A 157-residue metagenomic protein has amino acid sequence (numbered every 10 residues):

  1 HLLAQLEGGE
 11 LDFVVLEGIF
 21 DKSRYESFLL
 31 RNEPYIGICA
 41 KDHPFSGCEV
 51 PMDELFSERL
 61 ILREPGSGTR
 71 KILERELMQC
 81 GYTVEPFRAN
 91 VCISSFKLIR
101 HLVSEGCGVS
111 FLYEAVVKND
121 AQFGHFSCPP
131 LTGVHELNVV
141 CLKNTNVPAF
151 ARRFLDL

Functional and structural regions predicted by a protein language model:
H1-A4, N90-I99: Short helix-initiation/N-cap motifs at beta->coil->alpha
H1-Y35, C39, S104, F123-S127: Short beta-strand-centered segments that line the small-molecule binding cleft or hinge of alpha/beta clamshell
L6-E7, L55, R100-G106, V139: Hydrophobic residues within well-ordered alpha-helices
L11-E17, S94, F111-Y113, V117: Short beta-strand and adjacent tight-turn residues that come in two discontinuous sequence segments and form the edges
E17-G18, V84-S95: Short beta-strand-to-loop elements that line the ligand-binding cleft of bilobed periplasmic-binding protein-like
R24-I61, P65: Flexible hinge/capping segments at coil-to-helix
L60-G81, P148: Secondary-structure junction motif
S127-L157: A late-sequence structural motif
